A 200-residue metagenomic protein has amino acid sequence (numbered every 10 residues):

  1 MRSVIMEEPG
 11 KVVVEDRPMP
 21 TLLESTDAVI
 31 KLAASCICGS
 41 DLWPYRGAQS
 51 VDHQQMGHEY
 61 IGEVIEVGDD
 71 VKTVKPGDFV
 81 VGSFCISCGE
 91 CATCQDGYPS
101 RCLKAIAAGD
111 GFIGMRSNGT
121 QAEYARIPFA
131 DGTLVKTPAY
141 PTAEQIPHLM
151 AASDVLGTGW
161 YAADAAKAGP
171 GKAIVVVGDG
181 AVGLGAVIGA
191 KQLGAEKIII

Functional and structural regions predicted by a protein language model:
P20-C36, Y45-Q95, S117, P138-P141: Glycine-rich beta-strand-centered segment in the early N-terminal region that forms part of a ligand/cofactor-binding
E90-V177: NAD(P)H dinucleotide-binding glycine-rich loop of Rossmann-like/cofactor-binding domains, especially the beta1-alpha1
T158, V182, A190: Hydrophobic/small residue at the entry helix of a nucleotide-binding pocket
A162, A186-G189: Hydrophobic residues within alpha-helices that form the first helical element adjacent to the glycine-rich loop
Q192-K197: Conserved S-adenosyl-L-methionine
